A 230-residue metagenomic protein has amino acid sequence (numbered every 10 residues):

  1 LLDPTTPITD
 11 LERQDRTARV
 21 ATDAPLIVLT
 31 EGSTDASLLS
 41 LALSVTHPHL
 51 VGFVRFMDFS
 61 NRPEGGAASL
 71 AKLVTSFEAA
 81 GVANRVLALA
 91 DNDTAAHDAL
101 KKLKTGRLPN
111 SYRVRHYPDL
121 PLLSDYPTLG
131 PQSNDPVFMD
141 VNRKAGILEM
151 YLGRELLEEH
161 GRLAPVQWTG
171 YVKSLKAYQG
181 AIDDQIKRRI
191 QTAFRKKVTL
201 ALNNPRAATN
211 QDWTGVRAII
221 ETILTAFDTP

Functional and structural regions predicted by a protein language model:
L1-P230: Acidic, divalent-metal-binding catalytic cores of TOPRIM and closely related two-metal-ion phosphodiester/pyrophosphate
